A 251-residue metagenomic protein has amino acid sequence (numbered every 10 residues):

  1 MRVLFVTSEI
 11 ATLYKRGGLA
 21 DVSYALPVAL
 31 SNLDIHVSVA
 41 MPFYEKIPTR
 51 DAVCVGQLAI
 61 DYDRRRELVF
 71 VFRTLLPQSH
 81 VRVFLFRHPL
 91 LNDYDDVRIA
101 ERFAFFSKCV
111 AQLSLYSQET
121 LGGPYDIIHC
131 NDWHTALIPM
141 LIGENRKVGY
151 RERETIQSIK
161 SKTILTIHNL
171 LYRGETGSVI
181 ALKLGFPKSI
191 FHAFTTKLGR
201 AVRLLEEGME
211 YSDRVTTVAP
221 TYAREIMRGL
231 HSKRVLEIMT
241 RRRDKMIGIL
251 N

Functional and structural regions predicted by a protein language model:
M1-N251: Catalytic cores of nucleotide-sugar-dependent glycosyltransferases that transfer UDP/GDP/TDP-activated
